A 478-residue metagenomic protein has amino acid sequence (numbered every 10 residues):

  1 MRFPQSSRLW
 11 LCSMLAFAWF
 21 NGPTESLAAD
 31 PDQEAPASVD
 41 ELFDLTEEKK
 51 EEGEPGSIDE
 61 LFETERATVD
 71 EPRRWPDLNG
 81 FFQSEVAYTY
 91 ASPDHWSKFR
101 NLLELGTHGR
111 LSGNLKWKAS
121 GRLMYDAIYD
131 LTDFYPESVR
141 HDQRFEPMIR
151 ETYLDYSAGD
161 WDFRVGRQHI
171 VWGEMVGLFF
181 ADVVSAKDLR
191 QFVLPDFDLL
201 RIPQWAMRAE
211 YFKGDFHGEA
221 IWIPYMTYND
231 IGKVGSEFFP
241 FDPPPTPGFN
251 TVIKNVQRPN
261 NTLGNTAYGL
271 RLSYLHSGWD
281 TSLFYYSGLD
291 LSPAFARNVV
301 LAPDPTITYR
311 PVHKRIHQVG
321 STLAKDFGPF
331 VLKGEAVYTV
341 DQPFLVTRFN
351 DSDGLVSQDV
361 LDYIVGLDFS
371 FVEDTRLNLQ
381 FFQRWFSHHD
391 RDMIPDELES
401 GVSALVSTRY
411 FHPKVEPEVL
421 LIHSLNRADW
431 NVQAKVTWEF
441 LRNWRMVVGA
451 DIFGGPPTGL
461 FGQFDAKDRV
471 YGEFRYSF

Functional and structural regions predicted by a protein language model:
E25-G106, R110-K116, S120, I128-Y129 (+3 more regions): N-terminal periplasmic/intermembrane-space "pro-region" immediately following the signal or transit peptide
G80-F82, A119, V165, A209 (+9 more regions): Membrane-embedded beta-strand positions of outer-membrane beta-barrel proteins
S84-Y90, L123-A127, A158-D160, H169-V171 (+11 more regions): Transmembrane beta-strands of outer-membrane beta-barrel pores
Y88, H95-N101, F145-R150, R201-W205 (+8 more regions): Residues that define the transmembrane beta-barrel architecture of outer-membrane proteins
N114-W117, W161-F163, D215-G218, G278-T281 (+4 more regions): Repeated loop/turn-to-beta-strand initiation elements of outer-membrane beta-barrel proteins
L115-P240, S277, F453-G455: Outer membrane beta-barrel
A324-T347, D351-I422: Detector for outer-membrane/organellar transmembrane beta-barrel domains, recognizing the amphipathic beta-strand
V406, F464-F478: Outer-membrane beta-barrel "beta-signal"
